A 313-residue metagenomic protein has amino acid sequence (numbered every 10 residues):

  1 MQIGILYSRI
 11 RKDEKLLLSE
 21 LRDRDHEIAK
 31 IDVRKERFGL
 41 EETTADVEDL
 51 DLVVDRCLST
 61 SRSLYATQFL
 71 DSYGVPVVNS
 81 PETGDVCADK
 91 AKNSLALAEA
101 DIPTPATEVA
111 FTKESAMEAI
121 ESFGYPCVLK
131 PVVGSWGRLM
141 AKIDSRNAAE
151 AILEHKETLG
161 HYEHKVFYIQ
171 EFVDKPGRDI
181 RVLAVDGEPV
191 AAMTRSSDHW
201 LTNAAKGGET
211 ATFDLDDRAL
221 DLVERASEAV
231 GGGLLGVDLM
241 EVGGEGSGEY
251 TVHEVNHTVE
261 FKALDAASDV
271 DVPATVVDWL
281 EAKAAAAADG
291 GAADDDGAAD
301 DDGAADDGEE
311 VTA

Functional and structural regions predicted by a protein language model:
I3, Y7, T43, D71-G74 (+2 more regions): Active-site nucleotide/adenylate-binding loops and adjacent lid/helix of ATP-dependent enzymes
Y7-A106: Conserved N-proximal alpha/beta basic substrate-recognition cap immediately N-terminal to, or forming the N-lobe
D46-D49, F123-G124, G177-R178, E245-T251: A short, glycine/Asx- and small/polar-enriched loop/turn that sits immediately N-terminal to a beta-strand
V47, G246-A313: C-terminal active-site "lid" helix and adjoining low-complexity regulatory extension at the edge of ATP-using catalytic
L58-T60, V133-G134, T258: Short glycine-rich anion-binding loops that position phosphate/pyrophosphate groups of nucleotides and phosphorylated
P105, R138, R178-I180, G187 (+1 more regions): Change "...and in nucleic-acid phosphodiester-cleaving endonucleases..." to "...and in nucleic-acid processing enzymes
K142-E228: Phosphate-binding site of ATP-dependent enzymes
L201-S247, A274-D289, E309-A313: A long amphipathic alpha-helix within ATP-dependent nucleotide-binding catalytic cores
